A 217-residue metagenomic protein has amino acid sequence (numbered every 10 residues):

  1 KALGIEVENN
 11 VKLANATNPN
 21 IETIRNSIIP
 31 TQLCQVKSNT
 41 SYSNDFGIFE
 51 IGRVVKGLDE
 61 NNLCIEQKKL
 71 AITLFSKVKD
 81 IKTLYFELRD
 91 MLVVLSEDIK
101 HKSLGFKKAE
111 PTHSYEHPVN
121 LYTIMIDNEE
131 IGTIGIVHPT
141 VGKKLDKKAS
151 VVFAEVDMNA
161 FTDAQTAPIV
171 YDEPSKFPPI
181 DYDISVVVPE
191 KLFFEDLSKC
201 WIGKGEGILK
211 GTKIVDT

Functional and structural regions predicted by a protein language model:
K1, I65, K79-T217: A carboxyl-terminal module marker
K1-F49, K213: Extended, well-folded interaction surfaces typified by the phenylalanyl-tRNA synthetase beta subunit core
N9-A14, V54-K79, K176-D183: Residues forming anionic-ligand binding surfaces in small-molecule and nucleic-acid pockets of primarily soluble enzymes
N10, D45-I48, K69, L121 (+1 more regions): A residue-level signal for beta-strand positions that form part of recognition/binding surfaces within mature
A16, T31, Q35-N39, V54-G57 (+3 more regions): Generic, well-ordered alpha-helical scaffold segments in large soluble proteins
C34, D45-E50, I72, V78 (+1 more regions): Domain-wide signal for the mature, well-folded portions of proteins, strongly enriched in nucleus-encoded organellar
I48-V54, E60, T212: A structural supersecondary motif
